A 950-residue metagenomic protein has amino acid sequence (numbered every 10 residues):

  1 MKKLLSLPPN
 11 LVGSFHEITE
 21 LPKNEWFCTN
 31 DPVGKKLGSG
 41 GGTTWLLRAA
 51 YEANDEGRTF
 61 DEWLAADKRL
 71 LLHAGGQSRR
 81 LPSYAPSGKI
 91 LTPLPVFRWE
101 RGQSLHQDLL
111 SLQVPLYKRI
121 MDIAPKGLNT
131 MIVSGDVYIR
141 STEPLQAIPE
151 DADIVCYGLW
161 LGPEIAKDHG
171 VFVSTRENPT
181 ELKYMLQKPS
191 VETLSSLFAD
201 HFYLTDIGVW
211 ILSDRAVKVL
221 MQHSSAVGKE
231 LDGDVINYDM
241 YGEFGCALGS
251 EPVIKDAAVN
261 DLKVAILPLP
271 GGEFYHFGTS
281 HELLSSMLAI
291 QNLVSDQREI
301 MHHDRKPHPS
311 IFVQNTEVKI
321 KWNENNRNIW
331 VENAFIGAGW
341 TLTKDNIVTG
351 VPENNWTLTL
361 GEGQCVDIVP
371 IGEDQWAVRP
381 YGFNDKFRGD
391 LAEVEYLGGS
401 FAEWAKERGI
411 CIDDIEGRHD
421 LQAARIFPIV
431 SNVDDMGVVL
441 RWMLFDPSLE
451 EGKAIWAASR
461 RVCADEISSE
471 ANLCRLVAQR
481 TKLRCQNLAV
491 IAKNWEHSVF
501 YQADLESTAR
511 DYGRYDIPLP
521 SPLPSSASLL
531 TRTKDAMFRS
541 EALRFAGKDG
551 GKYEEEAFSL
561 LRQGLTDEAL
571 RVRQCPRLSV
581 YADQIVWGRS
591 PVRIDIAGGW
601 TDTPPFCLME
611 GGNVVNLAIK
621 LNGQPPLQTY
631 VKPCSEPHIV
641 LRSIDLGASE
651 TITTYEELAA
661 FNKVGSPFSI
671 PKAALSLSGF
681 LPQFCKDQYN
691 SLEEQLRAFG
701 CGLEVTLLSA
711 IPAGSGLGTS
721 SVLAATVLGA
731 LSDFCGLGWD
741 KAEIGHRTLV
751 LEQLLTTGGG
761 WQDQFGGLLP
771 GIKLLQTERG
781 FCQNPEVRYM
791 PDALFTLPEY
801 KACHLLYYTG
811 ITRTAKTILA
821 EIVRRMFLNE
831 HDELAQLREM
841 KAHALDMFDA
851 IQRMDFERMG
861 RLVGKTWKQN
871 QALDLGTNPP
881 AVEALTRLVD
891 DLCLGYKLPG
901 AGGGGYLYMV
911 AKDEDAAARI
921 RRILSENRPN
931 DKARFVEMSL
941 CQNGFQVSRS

Functional and structural regions predicted by a protein language model:
M1-N129, V133, Y138-Q146, L391 (+1 more regions): N-terminal glycine-rich phosphate-binding loop and ensuing alpha1 helix
M1-P8, C28, K35-K36, G40-R58 (+5 more regions): Left-handed beta-helix
S14-F15, R80-P82, S141-E143, I165-A166 (+12 more regions): Short helix/loop capping segments that flank catalytic or ligand/cofactor-binding pockets
L46, E556-G564, A674, V722-F734: Stable alpha-helical structural segments in soluble proteins, enriched in small hydrophobic residues
L64-A66, A85-G88, T92-K229: Conserved core of the sugar-phosphate nucleotidyltransferase
L71-A74, I132-S134, Y157-W160, S213 (+7 more regions): Short beta-strand segments
S87, L91, S715-L737, Y908: DPxDG-like acidic metal-binding loop motif
D446-R697, H746-G758, Q764-L898, Y908-S950: C-terminal nucleotide
